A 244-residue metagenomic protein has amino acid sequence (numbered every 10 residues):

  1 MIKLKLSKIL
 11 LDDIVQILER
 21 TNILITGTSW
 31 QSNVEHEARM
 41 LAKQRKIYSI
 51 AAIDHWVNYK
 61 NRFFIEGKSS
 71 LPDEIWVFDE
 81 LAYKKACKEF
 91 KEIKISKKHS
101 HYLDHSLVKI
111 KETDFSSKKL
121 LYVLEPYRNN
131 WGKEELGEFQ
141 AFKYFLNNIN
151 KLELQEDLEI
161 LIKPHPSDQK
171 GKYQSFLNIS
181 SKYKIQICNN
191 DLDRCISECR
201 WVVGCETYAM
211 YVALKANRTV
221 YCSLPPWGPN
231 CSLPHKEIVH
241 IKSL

Functional and structural regions predicted by a protein language model:
M1, W76-D79, L161-H165, S223: Short internal beta-strands
M1-H105, E125, G204, A209-Y211: Active-site and donor-binding regions of nucleotide-sugar-utilizing enzymes
M1-I2, Y59-K60, A82-A86, H105-S106 (+3 more regions): Short, charged/polar "capping" segments at the starts of alpha-helices and the immediately preceding loops
R20-T21, K46, L71-D73, S117 (+3 more regions): Short, well-ordered alpha-helix to beta-strand connector turns
T26, W30-R39, A51, N189-P234: A donor-sugar binding/catalytic signature common to diverse glycosyltransferases and related nucleotide-sugar
V108-F176: Conserved catalytic-core segment of nucleotide-activated headgroup transferases in glycan assembly
E134, S232-L244: Leloir-type glycosyltransferase catalytic cores
Q174-C188: Nucleotide-activated donor-binding/catalytic signature segment of Leloir-type glycosyltransferases, i.e., the conserved
